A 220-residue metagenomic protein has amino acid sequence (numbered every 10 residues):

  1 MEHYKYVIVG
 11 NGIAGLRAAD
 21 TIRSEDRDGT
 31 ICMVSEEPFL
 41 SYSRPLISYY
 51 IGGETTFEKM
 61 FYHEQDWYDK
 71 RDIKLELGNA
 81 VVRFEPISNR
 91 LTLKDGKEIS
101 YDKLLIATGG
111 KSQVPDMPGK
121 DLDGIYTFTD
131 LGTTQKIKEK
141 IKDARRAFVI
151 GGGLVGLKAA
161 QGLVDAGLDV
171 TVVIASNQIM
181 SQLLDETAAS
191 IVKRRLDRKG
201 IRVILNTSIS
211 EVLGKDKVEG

Functional and structural regions predicted by a protein language model:
M1-V7, H63-F148, N206, G220: FAD-binding core/adjacent interface of flavoenzyme oxidoreductases
E2-K74, A160-T187: Beta1-alpha1 glycine-rich phosphate/pyrophosphate-binding loop at the start of Rossmann-like nucleotide-binding domains
G10-I13, T129-D130, G151-G153: Glycine-rich Rossmann-fold phosphate-binding loop(s) that bind the pyrophosphate of adenine dinucleotide cofactors
G15, R44, F61, V114 (+4 more regions): A general structural signal for well-ordered alpha-helical segments in protein cores
D28, L75-T92, I99, A166-G220: A Rossmann-like FAD-binding core segment of flavoenzymes
D121, T127-D130, G156, D185 (+1 more regions): Short, conserved glycine- and acidic-residue-centered signature motifs in active-site or ligand-binding loops
V149-I150, V173: Hydrophobic residues in beta-strands of the RecA-like P-loop NTPase core, especially within AAA+ ATPase
